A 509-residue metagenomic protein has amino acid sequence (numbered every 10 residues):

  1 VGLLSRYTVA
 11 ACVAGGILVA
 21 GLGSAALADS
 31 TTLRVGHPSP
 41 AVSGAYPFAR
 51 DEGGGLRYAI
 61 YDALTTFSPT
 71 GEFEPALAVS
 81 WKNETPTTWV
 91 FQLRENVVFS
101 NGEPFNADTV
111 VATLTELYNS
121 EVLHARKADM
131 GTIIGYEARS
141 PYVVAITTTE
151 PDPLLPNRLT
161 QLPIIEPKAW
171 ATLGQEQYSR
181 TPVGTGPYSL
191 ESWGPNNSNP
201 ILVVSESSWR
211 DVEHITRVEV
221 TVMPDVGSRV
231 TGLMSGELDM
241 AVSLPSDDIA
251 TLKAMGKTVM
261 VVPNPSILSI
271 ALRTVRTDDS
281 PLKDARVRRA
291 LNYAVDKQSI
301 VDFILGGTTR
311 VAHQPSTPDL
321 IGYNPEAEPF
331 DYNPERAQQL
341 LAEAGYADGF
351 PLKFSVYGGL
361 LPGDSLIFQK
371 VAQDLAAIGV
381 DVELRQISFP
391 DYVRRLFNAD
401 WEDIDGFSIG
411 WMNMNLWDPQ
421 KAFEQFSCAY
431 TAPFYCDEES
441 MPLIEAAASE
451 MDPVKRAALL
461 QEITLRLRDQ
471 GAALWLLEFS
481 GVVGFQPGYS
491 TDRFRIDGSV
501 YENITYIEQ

Functional and structural regions predicted by a protein language model:
R34, N106-T115, P141-T147, G186-P187 (+6 more regions): Alpha-helical secondary-structure segments
G36-T85, T115, T181-T185: N-terminal lobe/hinge region of extracytoplasmic solute-binding protein
P38-G55, L77-A78, E103, L155-P163 (+3 more regions): A structural "hinge/loop" feature
E72, L159-E213, R217, G227 (+3 more regions): Gly/Pro-rich hinge or "lid" segments in bacterial periplasmic/extracellular proteins
V79-L123, R139, A145, G232 (+1 more regions): Aromatic- and charge-enriched surface segment that lines or borders ligand/interaction sites
K82, Q92, R126-W170: Surface-exposed binding/hinge segments that line and control ligand-binding clefts or catalytic entry sites
G194-N197, L268, A294-G322, P362-A372 (+1 more regions): Detector for C-terminal structural segments
S205-T251: Ligand-site clamp/hinge motif
